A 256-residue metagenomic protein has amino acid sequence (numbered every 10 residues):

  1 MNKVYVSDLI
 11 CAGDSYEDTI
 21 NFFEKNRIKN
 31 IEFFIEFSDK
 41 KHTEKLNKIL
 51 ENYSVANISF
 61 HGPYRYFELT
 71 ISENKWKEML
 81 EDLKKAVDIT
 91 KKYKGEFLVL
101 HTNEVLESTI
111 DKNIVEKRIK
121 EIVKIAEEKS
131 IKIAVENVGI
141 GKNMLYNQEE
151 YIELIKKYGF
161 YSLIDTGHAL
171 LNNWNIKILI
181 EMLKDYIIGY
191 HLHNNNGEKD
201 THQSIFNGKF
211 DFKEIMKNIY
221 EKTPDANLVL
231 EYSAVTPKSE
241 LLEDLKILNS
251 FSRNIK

Functional and structural regions predicted by a protein language model:
M1-V4, G13, E17-E24, K94 (+3 more regions): Histidine-acidic metal/acid-base catalytic patches
M1-V87, K91, Y161, R253-K256: N-terminal pre-domain/capping segments
N2-D8, I31-F33, I58-G62, L98-L100 (+4 more regions): Hydrophobic faces of well-ordered beta-strands that scaffold small-molecule active sites in alpha/beta enzyme cores
L9-Y16, F33-K45, Y66-N74, V105-I110 (+5 more regions): Acidic-and-aromatic substrate-binding clefts and catalytic sites of carbohydrate-active enzymes
N52-R65, R118-A126, I155-Y158, F212-I215: Alpha-helix-loop-beta-strand connector modules within alpha/beta enzyme cores
S72-S162: Active-site acidic/histidine proton-transfer and metal-coordination neighborhood in alpha/beta enzyme cores
